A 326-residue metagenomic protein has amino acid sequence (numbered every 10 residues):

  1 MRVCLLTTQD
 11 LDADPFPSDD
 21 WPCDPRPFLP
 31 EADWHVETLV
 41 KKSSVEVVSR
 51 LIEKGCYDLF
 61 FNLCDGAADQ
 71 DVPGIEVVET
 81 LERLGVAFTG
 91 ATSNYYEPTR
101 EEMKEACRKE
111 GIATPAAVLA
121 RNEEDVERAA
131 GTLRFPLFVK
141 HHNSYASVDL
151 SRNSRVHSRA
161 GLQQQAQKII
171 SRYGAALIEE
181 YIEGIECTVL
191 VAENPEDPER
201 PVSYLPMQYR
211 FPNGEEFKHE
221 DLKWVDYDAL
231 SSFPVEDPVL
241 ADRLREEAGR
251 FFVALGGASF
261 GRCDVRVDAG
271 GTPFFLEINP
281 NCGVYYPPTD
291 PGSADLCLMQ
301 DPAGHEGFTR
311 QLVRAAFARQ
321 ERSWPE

Functional and structural regions predicted by a protein language model:
M1, P115, F135-L137, I185-C187 (+3 more regions): Change "...and in nucleic-acid phosphodiester-cleaving endonucleases..." to "...and in nucleic-acid processing enzymes
M1-A87, S93, E97-P98, E102 (+3 more regions): ATP-binding N-terminal substructure of ATP-dependent carboxylate-amine bond-forming enzymes
M1-Q9, I52-E53, Y96-L177, R245: Active-site nucleotide/adenylate-binding loops and adjacent lid/helix of ATP-dependent enzymes
V36, A87-F88, T114, L137: Hydrophobic beta-strand scaffold residues
V72-P73, V78-E79, F217-V225, P287-G292: Short, flexible, mixed-charge acidic loops at enzyme active sites
L81, C107-R108, L298: Structural element of the ATP-grasp superfamily
S158-E246, V267-F274: Phosphate-binding site of ATP-dependent enzymes
P238-E326: ATP-dependent carboxylate activation and anion-phosphoryl transfer catalytic cores that bind Mg-ATP to form
